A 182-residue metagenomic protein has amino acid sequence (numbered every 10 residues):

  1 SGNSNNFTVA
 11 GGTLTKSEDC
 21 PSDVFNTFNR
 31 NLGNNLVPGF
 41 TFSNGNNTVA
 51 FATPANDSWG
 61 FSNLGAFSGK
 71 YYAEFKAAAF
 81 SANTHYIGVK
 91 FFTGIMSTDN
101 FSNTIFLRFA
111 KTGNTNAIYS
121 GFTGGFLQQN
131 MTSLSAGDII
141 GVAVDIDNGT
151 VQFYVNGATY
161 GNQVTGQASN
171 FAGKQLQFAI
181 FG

Functional and structural regions predicted by a protein language model:
S1-G182: PRY/SPRY (B30.2) beta-sandwich protein-interaction domains and their adjacent Ser/Pro/Gly-rich low-complexity linkers
